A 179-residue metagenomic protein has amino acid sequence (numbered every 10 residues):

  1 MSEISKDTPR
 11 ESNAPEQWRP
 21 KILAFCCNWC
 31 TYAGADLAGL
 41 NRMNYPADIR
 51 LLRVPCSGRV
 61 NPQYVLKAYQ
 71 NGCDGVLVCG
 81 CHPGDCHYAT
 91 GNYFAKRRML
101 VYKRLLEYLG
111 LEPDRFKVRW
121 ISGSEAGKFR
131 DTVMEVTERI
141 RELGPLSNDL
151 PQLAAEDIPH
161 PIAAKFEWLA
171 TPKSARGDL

Functional and structural regions predicted by a protein language model:
M1-L179: Iron-sulfur-associated redox domains of electron-transfer enzymes in respiratory and anaerobic energy metabolism
